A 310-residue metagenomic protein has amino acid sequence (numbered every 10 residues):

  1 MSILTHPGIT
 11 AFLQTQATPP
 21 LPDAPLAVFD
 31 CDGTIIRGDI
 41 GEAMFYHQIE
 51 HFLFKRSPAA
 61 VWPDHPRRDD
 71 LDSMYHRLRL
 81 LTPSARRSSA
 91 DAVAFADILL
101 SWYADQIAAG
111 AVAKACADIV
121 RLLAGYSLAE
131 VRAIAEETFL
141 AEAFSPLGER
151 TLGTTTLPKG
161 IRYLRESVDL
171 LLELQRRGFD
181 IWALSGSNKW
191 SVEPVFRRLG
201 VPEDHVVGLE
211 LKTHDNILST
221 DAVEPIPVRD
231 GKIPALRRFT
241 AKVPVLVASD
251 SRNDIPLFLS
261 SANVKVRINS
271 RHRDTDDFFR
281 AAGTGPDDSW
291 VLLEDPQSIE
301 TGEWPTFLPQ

Functional and structural regions predicted by a protein language model:
M1-C31, D39-H76, L80-L81: Non-catalytic pre-domain segments flanking phosphatase-related domains
M1-P19, A24, Y126-A129, A133-Q310: C-terminal cap/substrate-recognition subdomain and adjoining C-terminal extension of metal-dependent phosphatase-like
F29, C116-I119, P194: Preference for short coil/turn "hinge" residues that link or interrupt alpha-helices
D64-S127: Low-complexity, serine/threonine/proline-enriched polar segments
